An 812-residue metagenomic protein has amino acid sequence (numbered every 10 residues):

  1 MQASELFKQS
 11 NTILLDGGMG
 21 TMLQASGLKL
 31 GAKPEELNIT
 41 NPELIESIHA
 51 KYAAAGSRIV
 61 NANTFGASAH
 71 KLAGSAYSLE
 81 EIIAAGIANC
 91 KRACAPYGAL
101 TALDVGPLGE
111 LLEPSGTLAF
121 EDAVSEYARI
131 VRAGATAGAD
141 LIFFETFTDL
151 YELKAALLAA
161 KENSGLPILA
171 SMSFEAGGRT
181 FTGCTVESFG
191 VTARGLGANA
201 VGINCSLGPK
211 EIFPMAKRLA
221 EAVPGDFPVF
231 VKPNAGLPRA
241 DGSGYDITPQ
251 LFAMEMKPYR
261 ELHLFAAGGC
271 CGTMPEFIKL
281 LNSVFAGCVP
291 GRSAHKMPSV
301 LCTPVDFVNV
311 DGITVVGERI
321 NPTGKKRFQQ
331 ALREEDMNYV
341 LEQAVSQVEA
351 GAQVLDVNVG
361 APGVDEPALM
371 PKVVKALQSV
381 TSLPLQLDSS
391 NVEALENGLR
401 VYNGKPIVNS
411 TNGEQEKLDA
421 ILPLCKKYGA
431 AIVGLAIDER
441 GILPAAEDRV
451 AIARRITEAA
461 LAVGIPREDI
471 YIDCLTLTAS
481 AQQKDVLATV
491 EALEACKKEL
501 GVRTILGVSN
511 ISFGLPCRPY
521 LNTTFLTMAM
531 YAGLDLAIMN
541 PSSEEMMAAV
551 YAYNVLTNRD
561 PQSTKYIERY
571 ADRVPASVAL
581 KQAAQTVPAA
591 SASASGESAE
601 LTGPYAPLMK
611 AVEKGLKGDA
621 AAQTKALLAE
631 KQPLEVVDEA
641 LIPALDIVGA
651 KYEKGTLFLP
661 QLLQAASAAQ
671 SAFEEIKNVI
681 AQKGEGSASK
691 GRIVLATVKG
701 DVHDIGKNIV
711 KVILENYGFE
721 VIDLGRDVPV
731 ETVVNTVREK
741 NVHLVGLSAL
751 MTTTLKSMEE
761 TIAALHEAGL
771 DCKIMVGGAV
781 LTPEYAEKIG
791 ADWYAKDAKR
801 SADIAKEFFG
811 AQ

Functional and structural regions predicted by a protein language model:
M1-D473, L477-Q812: Domain-level signal for soluble alpha/beta catalytic cores
